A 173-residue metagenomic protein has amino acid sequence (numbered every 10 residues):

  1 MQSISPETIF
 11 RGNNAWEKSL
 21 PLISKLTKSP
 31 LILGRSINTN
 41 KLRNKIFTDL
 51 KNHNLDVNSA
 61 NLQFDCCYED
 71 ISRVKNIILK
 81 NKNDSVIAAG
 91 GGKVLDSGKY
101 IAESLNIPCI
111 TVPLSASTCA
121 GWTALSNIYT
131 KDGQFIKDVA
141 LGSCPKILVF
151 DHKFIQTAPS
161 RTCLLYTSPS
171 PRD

Functional and structural regions predicted by a protein language model:
M1-S85: ATP/NTP phosphate-donor binding region
E7, E103-S168, R172: A glycine/threonine-rich phosphate-anchoring loop and its flanking beta-alpha core in nucleotide/phosphate-binding
G12, G90-G92, Y166: Glycine-centered flexibility sites
E17, L95-S97, D138: Basic, gly/Ser/Thr/Pro-rich low-complexity segments located predominantly at protein N termini
I37-N38, N58-L62, V86-A88, L114-S117 (+1 more regions): Short, surface-exposed, polar/charged, turn-prone segments marking secondary-structure boundaries
N38, D65-C66, K93, A116 (+1 more regions): Glycine-/small-residue-rich active-site loops that bind phosphorylated ligands and cofactors
L42-N44, S97-K99, G121-W122, P159: Short glycine-/acidic-enriched loop or helix-start segments at secondary-structure transitions that form or flank
I78-I101, L105-A116: A short, small-residue-rich loop immediately preceding and capping a beta-strand
